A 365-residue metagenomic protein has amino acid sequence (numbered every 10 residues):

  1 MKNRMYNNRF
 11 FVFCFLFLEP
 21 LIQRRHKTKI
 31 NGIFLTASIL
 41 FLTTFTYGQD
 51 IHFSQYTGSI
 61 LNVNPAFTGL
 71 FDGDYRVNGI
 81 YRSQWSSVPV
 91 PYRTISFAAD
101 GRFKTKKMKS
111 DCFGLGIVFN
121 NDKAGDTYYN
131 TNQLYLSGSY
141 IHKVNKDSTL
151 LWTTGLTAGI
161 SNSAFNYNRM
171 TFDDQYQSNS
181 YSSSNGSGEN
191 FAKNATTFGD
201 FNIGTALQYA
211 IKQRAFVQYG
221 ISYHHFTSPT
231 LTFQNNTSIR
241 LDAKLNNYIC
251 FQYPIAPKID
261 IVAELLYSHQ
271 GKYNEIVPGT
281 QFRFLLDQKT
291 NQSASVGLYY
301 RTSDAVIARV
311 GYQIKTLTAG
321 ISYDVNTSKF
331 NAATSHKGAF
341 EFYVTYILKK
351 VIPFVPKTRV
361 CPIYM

Functional and structural regions predicted by a protein language model:
M1-H52, T280, V310, G338 (+2 more regions): Bacterial Sec-dependent N-terminal signal peptides
Q49-M365: Subset of outer-membrane beta-barrel
